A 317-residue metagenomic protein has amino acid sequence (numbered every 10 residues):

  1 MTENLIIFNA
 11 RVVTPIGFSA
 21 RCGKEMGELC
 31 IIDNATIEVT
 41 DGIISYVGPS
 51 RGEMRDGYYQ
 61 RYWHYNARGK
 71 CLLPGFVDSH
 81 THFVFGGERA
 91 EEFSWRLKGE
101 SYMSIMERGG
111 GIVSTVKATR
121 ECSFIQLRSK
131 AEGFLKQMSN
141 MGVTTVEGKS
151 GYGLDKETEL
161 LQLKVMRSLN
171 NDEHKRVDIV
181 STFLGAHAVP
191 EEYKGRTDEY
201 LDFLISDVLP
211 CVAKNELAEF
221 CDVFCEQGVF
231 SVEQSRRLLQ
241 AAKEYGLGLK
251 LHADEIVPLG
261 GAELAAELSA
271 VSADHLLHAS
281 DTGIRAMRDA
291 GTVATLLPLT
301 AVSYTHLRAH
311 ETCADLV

Functional and structural regions predicted by a protein language model:
M1-D56: N-terminal metal-binding scaffold of metallo-dependent hydrolase/deaminase domains
A10, I37, G42, G69 (+7 more regions): Divalent metal-coordination and catalytic microenvironments
Y62-S129: Metal-associated gating/positioning segment near the N- to mid-region
T115-K130, K136, T144-L259: Metal-coordinating catalytic core of metallo-dependent amide/deamination hydrolases
L217, K243-Y245, L264-S272, R288-T295: Glycine-enriched alpha-helix->loop->beta-strand junction motifs that scaffold or abut catalytic
V232, D281-A286: Active-site-adjacent beta->alpha loops and helix N-cap segments on the catalytic face of soluble alpha/beta enzymes
K250-D254, V271-A279, P298-T300: Catalytic beta/alpha-barrel core
T305-T312: Conserved small/polar residues in nucleotide/adenosyl-binding loops
